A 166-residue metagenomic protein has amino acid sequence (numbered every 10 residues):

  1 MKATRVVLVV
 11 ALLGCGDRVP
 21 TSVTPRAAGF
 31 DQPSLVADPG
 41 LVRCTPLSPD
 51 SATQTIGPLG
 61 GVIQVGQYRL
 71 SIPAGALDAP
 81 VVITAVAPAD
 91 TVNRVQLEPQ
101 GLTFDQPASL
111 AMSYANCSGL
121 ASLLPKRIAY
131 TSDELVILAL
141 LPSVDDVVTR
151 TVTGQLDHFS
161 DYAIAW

Functional and structural regions predicted by a protein language model:
K2-V9: Sec-dependent signal peptide recognition, specifically the positively charged N-region followed immediately by
L12-G14: C-terminal motif of bacterial Sec signal peptides marking the signal peptidase cleavage site
G16-V23: Bacterial lipoprotein signal-peptidase II cleavage site
T24-P49: Post-signal peptide N-terminal segment of mature Sec-exported envelope proteins
S51-I83: Predominantly extracellular/luminal regions of secreted and cell-surface proteins, especially disulfide-bonded
I56-P58, A79-E134: Proteolytic processing hotspots in large secreted/extracellular or virion-associated proteins and select intracellular
E134-V147: Solvent-exposed beta-strand/loop surfaces of large extracellular or lumenal domains
T151-W166: C-terminal beta-strand-rich structural cap/linker in extracellular carbohydrate-active enzymes
